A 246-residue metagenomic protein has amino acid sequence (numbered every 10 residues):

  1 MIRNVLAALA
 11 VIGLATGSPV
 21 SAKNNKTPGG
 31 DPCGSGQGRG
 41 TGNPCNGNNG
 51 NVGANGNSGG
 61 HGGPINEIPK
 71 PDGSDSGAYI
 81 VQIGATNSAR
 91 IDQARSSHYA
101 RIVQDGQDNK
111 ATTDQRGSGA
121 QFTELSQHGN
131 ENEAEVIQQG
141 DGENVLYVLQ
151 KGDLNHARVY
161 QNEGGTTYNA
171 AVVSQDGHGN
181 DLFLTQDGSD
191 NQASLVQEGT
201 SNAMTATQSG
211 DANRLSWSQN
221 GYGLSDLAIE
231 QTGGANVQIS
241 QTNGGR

Functional and structural regions predicted by a protein language model:
M1-A8: Bacterial Sec-dependent N-terminal signal peptides
A8-A15: Bacterial N-terminal signal peptides
A15-T16, H98: Hydrophobic alpha-helical membrane context
S18-A22: Sec/Tat signal peptide C-region and signal peptidase I cleavage site
K23-R246: Low-complexity repeat regions of mature extracellularly deployed or surface/particle-associated proteins
